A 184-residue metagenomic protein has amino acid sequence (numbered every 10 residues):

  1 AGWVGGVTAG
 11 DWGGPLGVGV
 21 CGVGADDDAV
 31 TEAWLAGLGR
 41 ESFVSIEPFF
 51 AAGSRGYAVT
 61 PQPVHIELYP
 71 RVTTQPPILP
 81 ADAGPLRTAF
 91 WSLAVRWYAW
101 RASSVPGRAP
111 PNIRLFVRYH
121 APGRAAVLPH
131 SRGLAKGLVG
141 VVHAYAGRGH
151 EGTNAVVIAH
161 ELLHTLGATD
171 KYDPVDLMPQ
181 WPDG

Functional and structural regions predicted by a protein language model:
G2-R108, Y119: Propeptide-to-catalytic entry region of secreted or membrane-anchored zinc metalloproteases
G2-V4, H130, G167: Short intrinsically disordered, low-complexity coil segments enriched in acidic
L16-G19, A109-R114, K136-G140: Loop/turn elements at helix/coil->beta-strand transitions in domains of secreted/extracellular proteins
V30-S42, L134, A146-A155: Extracytoplasmic/periplasmic, Sec-exported soluble proteins
R40-F43, E47, V139, V156-H160: Extracytoplasmic/secreted envelope proteins and their assembly/folding machinery, especially bacterial periplasmic
P61-Q62, V127-S131, P174-M178: Short acidic alpha-helical/loop segments enriched in Asp/Glu that coordinate divalent cations
R118-G152: Active-site scaffold of zinc-dependent metalloenzymes
V141-G184: The catalytic-center signature of Zn2+-dependent metalloproteases
